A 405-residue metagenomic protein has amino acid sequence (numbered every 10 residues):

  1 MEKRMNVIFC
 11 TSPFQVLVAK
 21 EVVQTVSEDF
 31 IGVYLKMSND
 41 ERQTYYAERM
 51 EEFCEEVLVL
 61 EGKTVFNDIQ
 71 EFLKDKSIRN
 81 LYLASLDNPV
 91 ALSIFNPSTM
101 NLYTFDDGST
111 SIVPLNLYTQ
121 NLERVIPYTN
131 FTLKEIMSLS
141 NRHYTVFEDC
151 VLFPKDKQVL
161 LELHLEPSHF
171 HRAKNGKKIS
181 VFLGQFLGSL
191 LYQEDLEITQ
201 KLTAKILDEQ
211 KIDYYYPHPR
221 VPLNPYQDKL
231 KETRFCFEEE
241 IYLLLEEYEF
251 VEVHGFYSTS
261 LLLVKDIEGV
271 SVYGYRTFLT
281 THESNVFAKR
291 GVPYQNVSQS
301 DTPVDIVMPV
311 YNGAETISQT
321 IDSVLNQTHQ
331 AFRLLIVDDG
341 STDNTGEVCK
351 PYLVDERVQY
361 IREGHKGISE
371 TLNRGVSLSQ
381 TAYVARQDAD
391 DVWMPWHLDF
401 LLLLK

Functional and structural regions predicted by a protein language model:
I8-T129, S260-L262: Active-site and donor-binding regions of nucleotide-sugar-utilizing enzymes
L17-V18, S38-Y46, P89-A91, I112-V113 (+4 more regions): Short, charged/polar "capping" segments at the starts of alpha-helices and the immediately preceding loops
K36, A84-D87, L102-T110, K178-G188 (+2 more regions): Short loop/turn segments at strand-loop or loop-helix junctions that form parts of catalytic or ligand-binding pockets
K63-D68, P219-E268: Donor nucleotide-activated moiety binding/catalytic core segment of transferases that use nucleotide-activated donors
F105-F186: A nucleotide-sugar donor-handling region in carbohydrate enzymes
S180-P217, V221: Conserved catalytic-core segment of nucleotide-activated headgroup transferases in glycan assembly
S260-S298: Catalytic binding pocket for nucleotide-activated donors in carbohydrate/polymer assembly enzymes
Q299-K405: Nucleotide-sugar donor-binding/catalytic module of glycosyltransferases that assemble extracellular/cell-envelope
